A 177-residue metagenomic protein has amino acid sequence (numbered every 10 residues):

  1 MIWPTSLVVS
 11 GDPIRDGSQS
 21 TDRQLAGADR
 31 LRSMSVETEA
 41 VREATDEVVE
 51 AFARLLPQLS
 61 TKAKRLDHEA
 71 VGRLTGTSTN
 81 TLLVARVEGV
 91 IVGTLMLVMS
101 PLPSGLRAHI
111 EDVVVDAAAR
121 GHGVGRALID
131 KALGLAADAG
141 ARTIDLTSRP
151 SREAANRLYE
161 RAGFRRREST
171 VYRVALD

Functional and structural regions predicted by a protein language model:
M1-S6, S10, R15-S20: Low-acidity, Ser/Thr- and Arg-rich intrinsically disordered low-complexity segments
S18-D46, D177: Conserved N-terminal entry element of GNAT/NAT acetyltransferase domains
V36-L106, E111, D116, I129-K131 (+3 more regions): Acetyl-CoA-dependent GNAT
D116-A118, H122, P150-S151: Active-site acidic-Proline motif in GNAT/NAT acetyltransferases
G121-R126, A136: Glycine-rich acyl-CoA binding loop
R126, P150-E168, V174: Conserved active-site alpha-helix within GNAT-family acetyltransferase domains
A136-S148: Conserved GNAT acetyl-CoA-binding A-motif
